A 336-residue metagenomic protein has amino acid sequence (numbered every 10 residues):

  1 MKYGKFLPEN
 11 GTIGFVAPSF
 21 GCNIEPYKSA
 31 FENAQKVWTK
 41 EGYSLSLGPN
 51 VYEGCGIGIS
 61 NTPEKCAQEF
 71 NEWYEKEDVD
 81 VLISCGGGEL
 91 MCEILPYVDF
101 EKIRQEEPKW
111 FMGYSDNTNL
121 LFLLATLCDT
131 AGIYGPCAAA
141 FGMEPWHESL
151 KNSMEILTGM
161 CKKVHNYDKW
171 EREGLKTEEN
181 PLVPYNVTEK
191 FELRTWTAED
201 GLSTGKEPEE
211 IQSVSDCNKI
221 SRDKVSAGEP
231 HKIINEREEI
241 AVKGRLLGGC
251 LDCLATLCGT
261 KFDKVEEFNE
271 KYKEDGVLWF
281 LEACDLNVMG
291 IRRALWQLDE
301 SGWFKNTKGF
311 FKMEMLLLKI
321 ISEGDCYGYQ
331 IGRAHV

Functional and structural regions predicted by a protein language model:
M1-D78: ATP/NTP phosphate-donor binding region
G11, D78, I103-W110, C128-T130 (+1 more regions): A short helix->loop->beta-strand "cap" motif at the edges of active sites that frequently abuts
P26-A34, N235-L286: Conserved beta-alpha junction segments in alpha/beta enzyme cores
E77-V98: Long, hydrophobic/aromatic-enriched structural stretches that serve as scaffold segments
V98-L123, A131-A139: Short, acidic/small-residue loops that bind anionic groups at enzyme active sites
I133-D252: Conserved anion/nucleotide-ligand pocket segment
G259-C326: Internal helical hairpin/lid segments
G332-V336: Conserved small/polar residues in nucleotide/adenosyl-binding loops
